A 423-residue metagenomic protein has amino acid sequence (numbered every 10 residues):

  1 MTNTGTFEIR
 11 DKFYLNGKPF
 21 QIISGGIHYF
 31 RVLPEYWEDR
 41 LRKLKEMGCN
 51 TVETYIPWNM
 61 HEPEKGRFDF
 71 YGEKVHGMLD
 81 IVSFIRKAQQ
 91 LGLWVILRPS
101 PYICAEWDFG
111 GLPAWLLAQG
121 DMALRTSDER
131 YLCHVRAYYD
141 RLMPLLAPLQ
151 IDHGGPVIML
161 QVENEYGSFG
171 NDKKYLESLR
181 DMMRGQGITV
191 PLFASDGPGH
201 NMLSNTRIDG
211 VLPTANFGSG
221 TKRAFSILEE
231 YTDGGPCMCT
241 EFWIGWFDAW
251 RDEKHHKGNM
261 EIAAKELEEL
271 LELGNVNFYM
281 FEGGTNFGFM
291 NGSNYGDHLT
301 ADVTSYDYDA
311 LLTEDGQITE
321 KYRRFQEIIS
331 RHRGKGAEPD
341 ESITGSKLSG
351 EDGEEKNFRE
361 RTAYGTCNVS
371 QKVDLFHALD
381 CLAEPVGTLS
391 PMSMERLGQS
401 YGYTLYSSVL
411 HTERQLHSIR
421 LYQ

Functional and structural regions predicted by a protein language model:
M1-T51, R86: N-terminal carbohydrate-binding accessory modules
T2-N3, S83, L97, P101-H134 (+1 more regions): Substrate-binding/catalytic cleft of secreted carbohydrate-active enzymes, primarily glycoside hydrolases
K18, Y55-I81, A105-R130, Y295-D309 (+1 more regions): Aromatic- and acidic-residue-enriched carbohydrate-binding clefts of CAZyme catalytic domains
G26-H28, Y55, E163, E282: Conserved residues at the C-terminal ends of beta-strands
W37-D108, R180-G185, T189: Aromatic-lined substrate-binding rim segments of carbohydrate-active enzymes
W58-N59, Y102-I103, G197, G283-G284 (+1 more regions): Conserved beta-strand edge residues that scaffold enzyme active sites
H61-E62, A105, H200-M202, N286-G288: Generic structural signal for helix capping and beta-alpha/helix-loop junctions
Y131-Q161, D172-L176, R180, I188-T189 (+3 more regions): Carbohydrate-binding surfaces of carbohydrate-active enzymes
